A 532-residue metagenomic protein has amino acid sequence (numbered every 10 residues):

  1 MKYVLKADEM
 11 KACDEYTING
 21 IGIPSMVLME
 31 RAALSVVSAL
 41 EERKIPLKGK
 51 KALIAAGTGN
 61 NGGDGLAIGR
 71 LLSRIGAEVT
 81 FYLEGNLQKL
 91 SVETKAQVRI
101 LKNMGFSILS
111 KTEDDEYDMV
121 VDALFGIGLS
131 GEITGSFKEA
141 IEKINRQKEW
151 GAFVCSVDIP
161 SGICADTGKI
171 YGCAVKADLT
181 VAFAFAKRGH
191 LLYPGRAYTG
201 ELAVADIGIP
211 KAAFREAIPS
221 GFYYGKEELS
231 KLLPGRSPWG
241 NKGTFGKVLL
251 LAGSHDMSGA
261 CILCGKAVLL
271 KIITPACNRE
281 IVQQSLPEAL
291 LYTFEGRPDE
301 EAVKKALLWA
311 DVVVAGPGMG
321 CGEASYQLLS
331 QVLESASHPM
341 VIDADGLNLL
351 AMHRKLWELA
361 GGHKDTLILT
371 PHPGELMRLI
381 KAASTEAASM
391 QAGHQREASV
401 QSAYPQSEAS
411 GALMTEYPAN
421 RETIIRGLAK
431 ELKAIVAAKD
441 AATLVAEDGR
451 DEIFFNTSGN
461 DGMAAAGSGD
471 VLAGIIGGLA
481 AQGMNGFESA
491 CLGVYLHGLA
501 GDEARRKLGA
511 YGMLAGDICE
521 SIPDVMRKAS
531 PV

Functional and structural regions predicted by a protein language model:
M1-K48, A205-K242: Positively charged, low-complexity intrinsically disordered leader regions
M1-L5, I45-E216, L269-S458, P531: Glycine-rich phosphate/dinucleotide-binding loop and adjoining beta-alpha-beta core of small-molecule
G20-V27, D256, I425, I453-G467: Short pre-catalytic strand/loop immediately N-terminal to key active-site residues, enriched for Gly-Thr
A55-L71, N241-T244, A252-C264, V268 (+1 more regions): Glycine/serine-rich anion-binding loops at beta->alpha junctions that coordinate negatively charged ligand groups
M104, S285, G501-V532: Charged C-terminal helix
S237-E295: Radical SAM [4Fe-4S] cluster-binding motif and immediate context
R378, A465-L496: Short, small-residue alpha-helix embedded
R421-A429, G486-A500, A515-P523: Short, well-structured alpha-helical segments that form the helix of a local strand-helix-strand
